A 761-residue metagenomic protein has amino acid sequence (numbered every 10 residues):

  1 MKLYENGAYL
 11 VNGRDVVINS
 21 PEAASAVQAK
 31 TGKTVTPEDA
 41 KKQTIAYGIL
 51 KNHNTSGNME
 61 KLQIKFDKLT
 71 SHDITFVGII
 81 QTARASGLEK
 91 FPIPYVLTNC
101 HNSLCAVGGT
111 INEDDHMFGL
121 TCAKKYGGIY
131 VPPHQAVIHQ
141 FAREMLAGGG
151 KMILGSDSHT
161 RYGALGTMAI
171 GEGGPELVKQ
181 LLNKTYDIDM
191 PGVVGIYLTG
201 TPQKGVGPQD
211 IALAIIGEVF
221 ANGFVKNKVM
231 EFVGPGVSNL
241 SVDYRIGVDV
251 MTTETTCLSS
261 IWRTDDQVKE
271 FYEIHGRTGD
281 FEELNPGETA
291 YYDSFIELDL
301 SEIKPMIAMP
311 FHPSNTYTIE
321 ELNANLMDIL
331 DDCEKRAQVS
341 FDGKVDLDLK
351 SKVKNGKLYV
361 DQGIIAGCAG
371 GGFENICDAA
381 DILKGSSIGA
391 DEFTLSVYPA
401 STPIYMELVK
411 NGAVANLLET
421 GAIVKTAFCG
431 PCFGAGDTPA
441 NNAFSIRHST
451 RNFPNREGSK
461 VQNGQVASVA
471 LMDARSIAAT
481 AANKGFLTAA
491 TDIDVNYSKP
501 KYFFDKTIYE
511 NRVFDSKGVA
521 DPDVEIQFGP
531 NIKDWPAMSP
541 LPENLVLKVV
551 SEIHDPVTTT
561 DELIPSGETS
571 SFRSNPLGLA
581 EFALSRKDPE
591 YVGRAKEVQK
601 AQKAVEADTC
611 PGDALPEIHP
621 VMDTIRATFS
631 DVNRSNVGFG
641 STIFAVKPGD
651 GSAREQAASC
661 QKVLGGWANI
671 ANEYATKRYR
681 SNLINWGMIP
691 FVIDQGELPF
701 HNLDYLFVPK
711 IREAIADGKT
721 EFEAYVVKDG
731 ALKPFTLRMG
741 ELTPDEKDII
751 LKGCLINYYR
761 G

Functional and structural regions predicted by a protein language model:
M1-G761: Fe-S-dependent hydro-lyases/dehydratases of central metabolism
